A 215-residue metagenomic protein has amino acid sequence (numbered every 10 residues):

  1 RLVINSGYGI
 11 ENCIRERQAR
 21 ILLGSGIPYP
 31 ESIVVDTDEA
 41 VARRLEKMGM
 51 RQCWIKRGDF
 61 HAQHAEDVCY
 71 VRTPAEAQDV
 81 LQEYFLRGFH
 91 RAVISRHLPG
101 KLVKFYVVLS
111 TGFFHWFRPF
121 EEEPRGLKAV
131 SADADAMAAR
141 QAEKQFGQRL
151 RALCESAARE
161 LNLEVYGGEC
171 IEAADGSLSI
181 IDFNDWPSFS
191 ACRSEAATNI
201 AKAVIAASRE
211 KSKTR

Functional and structural regions predicted by a protein language model:
R1-R43: Conserved N-proximal alpha/beta basic substrate-recognition cap immediately N-terminal to, or forming the N-lobe
V3-N5, P30, W54, V93-S95 (+1 more regions): Structural detector of well-ordered beta-strand residues that form the stable sheet scaffold of enzyme domains
R44-I55: Acidic/histidine-enriched active-site and ligand-binding environments that engage anionic O-linkages
C53, G112-F113, Y166, S179-D182: Protein kinase-like catalytic core scaffold
E66-L161: Phosphate-binding site of ATP-dependent enzymes
R159-L163, E172-R215: C-terminal active-site "lid" helix and adjoining low-complexity regulatory extension at the edge of ATP-using catalytic
G168-C170: Hydrophobic residue at the +6 position relative to the catalytic HRD Asp in the kinase catalytic loop
